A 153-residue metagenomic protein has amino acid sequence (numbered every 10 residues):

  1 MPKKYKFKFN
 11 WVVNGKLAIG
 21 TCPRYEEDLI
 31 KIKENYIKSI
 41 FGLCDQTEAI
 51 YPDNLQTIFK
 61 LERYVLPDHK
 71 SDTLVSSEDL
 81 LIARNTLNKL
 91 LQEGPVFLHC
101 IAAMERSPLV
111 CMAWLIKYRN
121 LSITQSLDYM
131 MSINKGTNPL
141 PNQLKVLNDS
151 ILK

Functional and structural regions predicted by a protein language model:
M1-Y5: N-terminal glycine-/charge-rich "phosphate-binding" loop or analogous flexible N-terminal tail
K6-K8, V13-P95, I116-I151: Cysteine-based protein phosphatase catalytic domain of the PTP/DSP
G94-M112: A phosphate-binding catalytic loop at a beta-strand-loop-alpha-helix junction that coordinates phosphoryl groups
